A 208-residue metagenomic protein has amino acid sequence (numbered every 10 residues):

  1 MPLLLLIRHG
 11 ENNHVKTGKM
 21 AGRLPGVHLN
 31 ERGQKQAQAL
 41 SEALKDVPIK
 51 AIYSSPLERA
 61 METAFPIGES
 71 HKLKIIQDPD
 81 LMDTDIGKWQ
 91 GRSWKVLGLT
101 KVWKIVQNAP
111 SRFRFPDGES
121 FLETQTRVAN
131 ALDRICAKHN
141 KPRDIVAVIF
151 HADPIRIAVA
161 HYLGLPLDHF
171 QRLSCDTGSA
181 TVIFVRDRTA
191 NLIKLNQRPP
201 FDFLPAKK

Functional and structural regions predicted by a protein language model:
M1-L3, T84-K95, A137-D144, A160-K208: Acidic, low-complexity terminal tails and accessory targeting/binding regions of phosphate-metabolizing enzymes
L3-H9, V148: Short, hydrophobic/glycine-enriched beta-strand segments
R8-L73, Q77: Active-site-proximal alpha-helix that buttresses catalytic centers in soluble enzyme cores
G10, A152, R198: Active-site metal-binding loops of divalent metal-dependent hydrolases
H14, H28, E69-A129, F184 (+1 more regions): Phosphate-handling substructures
Q38-E42, Q125, A129-A137, V159: Generic structural signal for well-ordered alpha-helical scaffold segments
S54-S55, T126, I149-F150: Short beta-strand scaffold positions
D144-I155: A glycine-rich beta-strand to alpha-helix segment that forms a phosphate/ribose-binding loop at ligand/cofactor sites
